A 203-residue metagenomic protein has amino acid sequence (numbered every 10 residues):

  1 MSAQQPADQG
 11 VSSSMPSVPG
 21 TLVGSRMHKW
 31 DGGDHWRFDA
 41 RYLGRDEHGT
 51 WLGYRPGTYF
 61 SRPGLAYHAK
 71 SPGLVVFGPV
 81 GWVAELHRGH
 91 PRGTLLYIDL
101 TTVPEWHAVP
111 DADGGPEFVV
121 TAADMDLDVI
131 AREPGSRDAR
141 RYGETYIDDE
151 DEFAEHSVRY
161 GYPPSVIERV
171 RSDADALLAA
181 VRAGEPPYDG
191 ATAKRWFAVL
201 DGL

Functional and structural regions predicted by a protein language model:
M1-P72: Charge-rich, low-complexity N-terminal segments
R26, G64-V80, G135, G161-V170: A signal for specific C-terminal beta-sheet/loop modules enriched in small/flexible residues with GP/PG/PP motifs
W36, W51, W82-V83, Y146 (+1 more regions): Tryptophan-centered motif/residue detector
Y42-D46, M125-D126, A154, G161-Y162 (+1 more regions): Low-complexity, charged, repeat-rich alpha-helical/coil interaction segments
D46-A122: Aromatic-patch recognition
R92-Y160: Conserved, surface-exposed functional patches that form binding/active-site neighborhoods
G161-D189: Mixed-charge, glycine-accented linear interaction segment located at domain edges/termini
E185-L203: A charged, amphipathic alpha-helical module
